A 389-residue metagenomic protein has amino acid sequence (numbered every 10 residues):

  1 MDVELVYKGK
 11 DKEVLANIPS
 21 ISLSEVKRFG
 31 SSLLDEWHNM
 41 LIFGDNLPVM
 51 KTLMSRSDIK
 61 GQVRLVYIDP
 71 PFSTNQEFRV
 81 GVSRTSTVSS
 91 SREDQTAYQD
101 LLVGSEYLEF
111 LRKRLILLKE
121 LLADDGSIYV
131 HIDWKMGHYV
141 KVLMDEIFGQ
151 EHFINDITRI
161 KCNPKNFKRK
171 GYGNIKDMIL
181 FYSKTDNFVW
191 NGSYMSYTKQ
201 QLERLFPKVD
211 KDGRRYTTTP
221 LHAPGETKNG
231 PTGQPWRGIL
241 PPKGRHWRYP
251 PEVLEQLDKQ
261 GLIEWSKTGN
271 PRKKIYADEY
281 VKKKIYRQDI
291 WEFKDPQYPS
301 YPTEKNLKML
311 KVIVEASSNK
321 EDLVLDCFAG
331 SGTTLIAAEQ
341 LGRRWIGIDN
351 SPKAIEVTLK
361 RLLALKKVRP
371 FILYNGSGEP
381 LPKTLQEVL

Functional and structural regions predicted by a protein language model:
D2-L323, I355: Class I S-adenosyl-L-methionine
S57, F148, G342, L362 (+1 more regions): Active-site catalytic pocket residues across diverse enzymes, especially alpha/beta-hydrolases
F328-G332: Class I SAM-dependent methyltransferase "Motif I" SAM/SAH-binding loop
T333-R343: Conserved SAM-binding loop of SAM-dependent methyltransferases across substrates and taxa, primarily the Class I
W345-D349: Conserved SAM-binding motif I beta-strand of class I
K353-L389: PRPP-dependent phosphoribosyltransferase catalytic core
